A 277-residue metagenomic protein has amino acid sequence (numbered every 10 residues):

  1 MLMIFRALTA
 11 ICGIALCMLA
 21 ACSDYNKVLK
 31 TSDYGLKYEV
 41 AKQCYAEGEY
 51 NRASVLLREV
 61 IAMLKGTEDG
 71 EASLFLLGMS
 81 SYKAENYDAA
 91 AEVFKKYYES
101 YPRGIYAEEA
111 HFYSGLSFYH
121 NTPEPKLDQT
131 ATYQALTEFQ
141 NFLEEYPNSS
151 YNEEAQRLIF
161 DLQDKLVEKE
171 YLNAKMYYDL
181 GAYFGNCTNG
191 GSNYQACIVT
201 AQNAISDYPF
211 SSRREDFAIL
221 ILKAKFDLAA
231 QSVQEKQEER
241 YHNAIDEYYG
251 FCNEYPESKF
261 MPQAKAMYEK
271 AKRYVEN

Functional and structural regions predicted by a protein language model:
L2-I4, L19-N277: Acidic, polar-rich low-complexity tracts and alpha-helical solenoid repeat scaffolds
T9-M18: Bacterial N-terminal signal peptides
